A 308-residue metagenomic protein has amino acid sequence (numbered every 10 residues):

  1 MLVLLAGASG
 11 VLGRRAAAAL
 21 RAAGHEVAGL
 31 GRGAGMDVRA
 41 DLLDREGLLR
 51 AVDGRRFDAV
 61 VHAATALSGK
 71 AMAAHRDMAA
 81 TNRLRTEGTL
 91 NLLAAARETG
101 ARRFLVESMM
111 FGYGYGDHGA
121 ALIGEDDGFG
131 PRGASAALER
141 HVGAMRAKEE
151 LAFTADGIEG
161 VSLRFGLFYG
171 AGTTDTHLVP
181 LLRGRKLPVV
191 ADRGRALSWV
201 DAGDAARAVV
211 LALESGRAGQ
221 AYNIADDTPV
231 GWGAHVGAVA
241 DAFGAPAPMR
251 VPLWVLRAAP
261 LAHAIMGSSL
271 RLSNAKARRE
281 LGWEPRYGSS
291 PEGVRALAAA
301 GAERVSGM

Functional and structural regions predicted by a protein language model:
L2, V11, A208-A262, G301-M308: Mid/C-terminal beta-alpha module of Rossmann-like enzyme folds, strongest in SDR-family dehydrogenases/epimerases
L2-A23: N-terminal Rossmann NAD(P)H-binding glycine-rich loop of SDR-like oxidoreductase domains
G29, A34-E87, N91: NAD(P)H-binding glycine-rich loop region in Rossmannoid oxidoreductase-like domains and their noncatalytic homologs
M78, E87-L138: Conserved Rossmann-fold NAD(P)-dependent oxidoreductase catalytic core, especially the SDR/UDP-sugar
D117-H118, R146, G157-I158, Y169-V179 (+3 more regions): Glycine/proline-rich active-site loop of Rossmann-fold NAD(P)-dependent oxidoreductases
G119, L151-A196, V239: NAD(P)-dependent short-chain dehydrogenase/reductase
R132-G160: Active-site Tyr-X1-5-Lys
G288-M308: Amphipathic terminal alpha-helices
